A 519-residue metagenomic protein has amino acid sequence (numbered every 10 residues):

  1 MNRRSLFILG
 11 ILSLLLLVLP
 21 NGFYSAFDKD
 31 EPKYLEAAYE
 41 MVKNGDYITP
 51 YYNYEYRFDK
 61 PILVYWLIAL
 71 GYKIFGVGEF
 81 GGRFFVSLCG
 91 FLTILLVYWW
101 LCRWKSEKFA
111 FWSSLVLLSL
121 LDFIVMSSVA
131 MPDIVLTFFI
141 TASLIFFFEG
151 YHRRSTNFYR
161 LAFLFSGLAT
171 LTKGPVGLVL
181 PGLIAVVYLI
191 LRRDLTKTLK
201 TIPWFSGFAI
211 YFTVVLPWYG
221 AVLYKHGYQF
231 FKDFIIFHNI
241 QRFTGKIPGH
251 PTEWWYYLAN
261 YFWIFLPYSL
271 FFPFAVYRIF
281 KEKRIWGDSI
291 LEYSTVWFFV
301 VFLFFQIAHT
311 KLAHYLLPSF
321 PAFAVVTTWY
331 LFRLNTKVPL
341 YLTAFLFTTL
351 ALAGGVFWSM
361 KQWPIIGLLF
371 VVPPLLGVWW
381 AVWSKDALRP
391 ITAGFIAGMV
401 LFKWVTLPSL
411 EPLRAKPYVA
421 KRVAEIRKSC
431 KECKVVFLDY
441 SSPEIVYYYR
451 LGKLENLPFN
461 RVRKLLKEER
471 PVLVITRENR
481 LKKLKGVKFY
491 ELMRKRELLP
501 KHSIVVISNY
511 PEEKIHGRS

Functional and structural regions predicted by a protein language model:
M1-V338, W358-Q362, P500-S503: Membrane-integral, polyisoprenol-dependent glycosyltransferases of the GT-C/oligosaccharyltransferase superfamily
R160, A275-S519: Membrane-embedded architecture of ER/inner-membrane glycosylation machinery
